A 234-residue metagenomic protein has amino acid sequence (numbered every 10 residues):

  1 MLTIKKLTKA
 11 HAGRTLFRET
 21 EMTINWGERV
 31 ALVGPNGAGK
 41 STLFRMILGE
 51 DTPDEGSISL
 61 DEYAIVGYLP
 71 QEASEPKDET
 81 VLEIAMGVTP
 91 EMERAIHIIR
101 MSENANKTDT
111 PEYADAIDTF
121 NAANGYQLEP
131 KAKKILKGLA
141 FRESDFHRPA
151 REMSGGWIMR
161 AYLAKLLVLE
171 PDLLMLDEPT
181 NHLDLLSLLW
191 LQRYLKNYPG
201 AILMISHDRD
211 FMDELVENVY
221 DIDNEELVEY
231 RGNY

Functional and structural regions predicted by a protein language model:
M1-Y234: ABC ATP-binding cassette signature C-motif
